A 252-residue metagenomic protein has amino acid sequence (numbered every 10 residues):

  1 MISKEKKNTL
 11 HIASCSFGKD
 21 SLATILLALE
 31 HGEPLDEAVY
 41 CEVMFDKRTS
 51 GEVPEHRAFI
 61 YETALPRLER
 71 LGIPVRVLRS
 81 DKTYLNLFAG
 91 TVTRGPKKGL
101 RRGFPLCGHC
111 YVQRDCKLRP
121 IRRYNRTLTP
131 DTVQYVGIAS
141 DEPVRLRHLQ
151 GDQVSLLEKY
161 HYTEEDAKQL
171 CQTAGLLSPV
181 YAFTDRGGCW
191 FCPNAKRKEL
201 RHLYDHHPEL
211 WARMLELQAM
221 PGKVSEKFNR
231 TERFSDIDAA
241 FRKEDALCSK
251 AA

Functional and structural regions predicted by a protein language model:
M1-A252: Nucleotide-activated chemistry modules centered on ATP-dependent adenylation/adenylyltransferase
